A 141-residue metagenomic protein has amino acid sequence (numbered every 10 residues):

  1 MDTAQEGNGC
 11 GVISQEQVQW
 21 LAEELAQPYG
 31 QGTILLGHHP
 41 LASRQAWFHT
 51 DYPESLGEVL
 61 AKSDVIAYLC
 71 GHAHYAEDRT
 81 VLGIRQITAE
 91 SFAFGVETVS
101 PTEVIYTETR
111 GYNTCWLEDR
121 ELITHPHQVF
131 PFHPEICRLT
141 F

Functional and structural regions predicted by a protein language model:
D2, A22, T114-E118: Short, well-ordered beta-strand micro-motif
T3-A4, P40, S91-F92: Active-site beta-loop-alpha junctions enriched in small/polar residues
Q5, A73-H74, A93-F94: Short beta->alpha connector loops
N8-R85, L122: His/acidic metal-ligating clusters that form di-metal
E77-F141: Binuclear metal-dependent phosphoesterase catalytic core
